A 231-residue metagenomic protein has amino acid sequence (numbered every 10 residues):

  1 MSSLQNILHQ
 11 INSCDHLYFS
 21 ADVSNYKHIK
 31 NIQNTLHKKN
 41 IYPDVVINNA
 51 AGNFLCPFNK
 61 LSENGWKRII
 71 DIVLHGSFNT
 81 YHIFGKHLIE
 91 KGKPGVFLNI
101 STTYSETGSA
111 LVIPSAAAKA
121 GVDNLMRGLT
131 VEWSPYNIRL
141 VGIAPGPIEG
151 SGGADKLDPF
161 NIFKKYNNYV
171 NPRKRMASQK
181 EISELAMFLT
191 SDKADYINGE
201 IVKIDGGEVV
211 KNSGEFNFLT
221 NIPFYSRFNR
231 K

Functional and structural regions predicted by a protein language model:
I41-D44, L88-T102, P135-I138, E200: Active-site loop of short-chain dehydrogenase/reductase
N49-F54, G207: Conserved NAD(P)H cofactor-binding loop of Rossmann-fold oxidoreductase domains
P57-F58, G65-I70, N167: Substrate-binding pocket helix/loop in short-chain dehydrogenase/reductase
L61, G108-A117, G128, G153 (+1 more regions): Active-site loop-to-helix junction immediately N-terminal to the catalytic Tyr of the SDR YXXXK motif in Rossmann-fold
Y81, A118, M126: Active-site helix of classical SDR
K86, V131-P135, D195: Alpha-helical segment proximal to the catalytic Tyr-Lys
M187, N198-K231: Short C-terminal tail/terminal secondary-structure segment of NAD(P)H-dependent dehydrogenase/reductase domains
